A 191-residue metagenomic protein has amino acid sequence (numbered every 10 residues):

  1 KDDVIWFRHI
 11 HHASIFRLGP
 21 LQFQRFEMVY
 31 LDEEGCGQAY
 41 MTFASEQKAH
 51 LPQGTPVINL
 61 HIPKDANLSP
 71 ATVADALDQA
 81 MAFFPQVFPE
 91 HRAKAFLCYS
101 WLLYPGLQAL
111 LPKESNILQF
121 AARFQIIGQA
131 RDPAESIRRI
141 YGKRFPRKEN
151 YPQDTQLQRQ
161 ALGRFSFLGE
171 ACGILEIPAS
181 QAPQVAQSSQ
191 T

Functional and structural regions predicted by a protein language model:
K1, H9-H11, D78-A82, W101: Extended low-polarity, hydrophobic cluster-rich segments
K1-A71, V87-A95, L111-T191: Non-catalytic substrate-recognition and accessory regions of acyl/acetyltransferase enzymes
P70-Q86: Well-ordered, non-membrane alpha-helical segments in soluble/globular domains
L97-Y104: Short beta-alpha junction loops
